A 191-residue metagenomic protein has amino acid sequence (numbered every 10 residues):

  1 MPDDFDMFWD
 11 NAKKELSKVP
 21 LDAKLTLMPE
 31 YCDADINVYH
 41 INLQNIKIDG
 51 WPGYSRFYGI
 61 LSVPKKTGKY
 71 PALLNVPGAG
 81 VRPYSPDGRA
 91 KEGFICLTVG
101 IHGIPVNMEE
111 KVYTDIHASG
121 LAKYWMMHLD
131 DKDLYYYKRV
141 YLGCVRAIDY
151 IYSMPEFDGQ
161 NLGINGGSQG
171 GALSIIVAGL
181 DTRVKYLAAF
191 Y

Functional and structural regions predicted by a protein language model:
M1-E15: N-terminal pre-domain segments of enzymes
E15-T67: N-terminal cap/lid segment of alpha/beta-hydrolase-fold proteins
Y31-C32, Y58-K69, V76-P86, A90: Short beta-strand-to-loop junctions in surface cap/lid or active-site-entrance loops
N45, N75-A79, I101: Glycine-rich His-Gly loop
P71, P83-E92, G100, E110 (+5 more regions): Non-catalytic cap/lid and distal C-terminal segments of serine-dependent acyl enzymes
A72-N75, I95: Asp-box/BNR beta-propeller blade signature and adjacent active/binding-site loops in extracellular glycan-interacting
Y84, G88-L142: Cap/lid segment of the alpha/beta-hydrolase catalytic domain
R146-Y191: Primarily recognizes the serine-hydrolase "nucleophile elbow" in alpha/beta-hydrolase and SGNH/GDSL folds
